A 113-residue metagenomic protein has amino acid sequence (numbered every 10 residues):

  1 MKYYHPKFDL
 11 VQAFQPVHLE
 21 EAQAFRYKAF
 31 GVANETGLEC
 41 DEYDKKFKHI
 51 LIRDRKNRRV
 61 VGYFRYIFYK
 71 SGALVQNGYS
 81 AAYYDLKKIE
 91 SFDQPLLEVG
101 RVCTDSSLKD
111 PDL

Functional and structural regions predicted by a protein language model:
M1-V60: Short amphipathic alpha-helix that is part of the acyltransferase structural core
Q12-F14, F68, R101: Pocket-edge structural micro-motifs
P16, K70-G72, D105: Short loop/turn segments at secondary-structure transitions that flank enzyme active sites
F47, Y63, L96: Extracellular structured ligand-interaction cores
N57-E90: Short, His- and charge-rich active-site/binding loops that engage polyanionic ligands
N77-L113: Acyl-donor binding region in acyl/amide transferases
